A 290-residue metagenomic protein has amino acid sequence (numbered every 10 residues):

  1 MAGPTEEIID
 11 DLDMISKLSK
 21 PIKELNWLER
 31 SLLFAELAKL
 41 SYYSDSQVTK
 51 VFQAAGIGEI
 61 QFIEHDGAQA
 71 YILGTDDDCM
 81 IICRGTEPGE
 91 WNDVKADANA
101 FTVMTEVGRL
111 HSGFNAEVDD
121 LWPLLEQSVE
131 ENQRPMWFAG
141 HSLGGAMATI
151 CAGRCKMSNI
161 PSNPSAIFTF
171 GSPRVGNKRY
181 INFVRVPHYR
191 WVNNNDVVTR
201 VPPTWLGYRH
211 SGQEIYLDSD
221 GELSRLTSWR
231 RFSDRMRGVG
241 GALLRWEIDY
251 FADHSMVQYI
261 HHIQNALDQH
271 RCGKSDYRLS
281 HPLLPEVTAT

Functional and structural regions predicted by a protein language model:
M1-A139, L143-T290: Non-catalytic, mobile gating and regulatory segments of ester bond hydrolases
